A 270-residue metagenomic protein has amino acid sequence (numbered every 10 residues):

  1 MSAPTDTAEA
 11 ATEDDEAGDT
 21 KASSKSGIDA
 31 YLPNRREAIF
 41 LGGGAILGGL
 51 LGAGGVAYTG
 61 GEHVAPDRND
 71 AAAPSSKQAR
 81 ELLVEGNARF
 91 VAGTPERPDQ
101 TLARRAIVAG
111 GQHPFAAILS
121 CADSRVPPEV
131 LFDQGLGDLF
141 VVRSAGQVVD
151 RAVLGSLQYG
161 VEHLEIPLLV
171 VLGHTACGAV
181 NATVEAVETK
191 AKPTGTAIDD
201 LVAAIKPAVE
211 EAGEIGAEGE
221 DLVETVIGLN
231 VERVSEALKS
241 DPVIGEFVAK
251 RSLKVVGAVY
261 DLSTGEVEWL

Functional and structural regions predicted by a protein language model:
S2-A10, I39-L50, G55-G61, A65-G111 (+4 more regions): Divalent-metal-activated hydrolytic enzyme cores
T7-D29: N-terminal intrinsically disordered, low-complexity tails
S23-I46: N-terminal secretory signal peptides and thylakoid transit peptides that target proteins across membranes
S120-R125, A145-V148, H174-C177: Short glycine-enriched loops at secondary-structure junctions
P128: Acidic/His- and Gly-rich active-site-bordering loop/insert found across diverse amide/peptide-bond hydrolases
D133-V141: Short helix-loop-beta junction
V171: Conserved functional hotspot residues or short segments at active or partner-binding sites across diverse domains
